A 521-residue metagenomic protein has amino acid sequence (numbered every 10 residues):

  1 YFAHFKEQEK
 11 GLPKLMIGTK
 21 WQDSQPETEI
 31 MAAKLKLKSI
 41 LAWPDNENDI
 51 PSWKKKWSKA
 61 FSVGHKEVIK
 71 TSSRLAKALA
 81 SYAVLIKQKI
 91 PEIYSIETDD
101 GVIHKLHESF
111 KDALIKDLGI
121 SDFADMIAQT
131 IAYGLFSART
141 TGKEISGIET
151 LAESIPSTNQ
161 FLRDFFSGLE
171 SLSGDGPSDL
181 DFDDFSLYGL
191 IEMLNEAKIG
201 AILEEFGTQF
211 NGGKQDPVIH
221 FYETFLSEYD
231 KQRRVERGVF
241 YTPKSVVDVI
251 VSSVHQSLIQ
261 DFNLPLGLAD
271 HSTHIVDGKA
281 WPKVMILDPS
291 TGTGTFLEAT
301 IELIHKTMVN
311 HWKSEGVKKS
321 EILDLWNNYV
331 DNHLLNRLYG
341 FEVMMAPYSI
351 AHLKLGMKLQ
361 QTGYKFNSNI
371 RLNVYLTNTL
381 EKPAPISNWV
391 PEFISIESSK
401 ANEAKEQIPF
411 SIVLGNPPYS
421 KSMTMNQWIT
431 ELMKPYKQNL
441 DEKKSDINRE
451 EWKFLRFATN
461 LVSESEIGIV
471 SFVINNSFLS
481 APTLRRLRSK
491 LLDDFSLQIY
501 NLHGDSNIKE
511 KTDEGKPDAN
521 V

Functional and structural regions predicted by a protein language model:
Y1-D49, E302, M308: Nucleic acid-processing catalytic cores of prokaryotic defense/repair systems
Y1-F2, I131, I412, V521: Elongated alpha-helical scaffolds
F2-H4, T28-L35, Y364-N373, Q498-D505: A generic structural motif
K34-L303, R337, F341-P347, K354 (+2 more regions): Preference for the N-terminal adenyl/adenosyl cofactor-binding alpha/beta module
F123, T141, R486, G515-K516: Extended amphipathic alpha-helical scaffold segments
N159, F165, S387-V390, D513-P517: Charged, often glycine-rich, active-site loop that binds/positions anionic groups
Q209, G213, S227-Y500: SAM-dependent methyltransferase catalytic region
L497-V521: Class I S-adenosyl-L-methionine
